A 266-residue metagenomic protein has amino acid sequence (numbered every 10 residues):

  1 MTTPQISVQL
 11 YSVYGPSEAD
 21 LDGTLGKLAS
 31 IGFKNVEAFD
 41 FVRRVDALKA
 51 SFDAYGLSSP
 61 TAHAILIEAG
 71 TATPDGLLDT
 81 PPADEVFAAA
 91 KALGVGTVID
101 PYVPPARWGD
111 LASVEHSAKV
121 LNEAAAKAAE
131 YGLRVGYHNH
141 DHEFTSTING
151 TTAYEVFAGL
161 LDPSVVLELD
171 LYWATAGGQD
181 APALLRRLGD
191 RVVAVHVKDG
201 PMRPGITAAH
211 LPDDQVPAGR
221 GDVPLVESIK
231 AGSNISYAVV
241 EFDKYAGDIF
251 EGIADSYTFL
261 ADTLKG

Functional and structural regions predicted by a protein language model:
M1-L93, A261-G266: N-terminal pre-domain/capping segments
P4-L10, V36-A38, S59-A64, V98-D100 (+4 more regions): Hydrophobic faces of well-ordered beta-strands that scaffold small-molecule active sites in alpha/beta enzyme cores
Y14-A19, N35-L48, L66-P81, P105-G109 (+5 more regions): Acidic-and-aromatic substrate-binding clefts and catalytic sites of carbohydrate-active enzymes
N35, P74-V166, R187, F250: Active-site acidic/histidine proton-transfer and metal-coordination neighborhood in alpha/beta enzyme cores
K49-E68, L121-A128, Y154-D162, L225-S228: Alpha-helix-loop-beta-strand connector modules within alpha/beta enzyme cores
E130-D222: Acidic/histidine-rich catalytic cores of soluble enzymes
D248-G266: C-terminal helical cap(s) of enzyme catalytic domains, especially alpha/beta-barrels
